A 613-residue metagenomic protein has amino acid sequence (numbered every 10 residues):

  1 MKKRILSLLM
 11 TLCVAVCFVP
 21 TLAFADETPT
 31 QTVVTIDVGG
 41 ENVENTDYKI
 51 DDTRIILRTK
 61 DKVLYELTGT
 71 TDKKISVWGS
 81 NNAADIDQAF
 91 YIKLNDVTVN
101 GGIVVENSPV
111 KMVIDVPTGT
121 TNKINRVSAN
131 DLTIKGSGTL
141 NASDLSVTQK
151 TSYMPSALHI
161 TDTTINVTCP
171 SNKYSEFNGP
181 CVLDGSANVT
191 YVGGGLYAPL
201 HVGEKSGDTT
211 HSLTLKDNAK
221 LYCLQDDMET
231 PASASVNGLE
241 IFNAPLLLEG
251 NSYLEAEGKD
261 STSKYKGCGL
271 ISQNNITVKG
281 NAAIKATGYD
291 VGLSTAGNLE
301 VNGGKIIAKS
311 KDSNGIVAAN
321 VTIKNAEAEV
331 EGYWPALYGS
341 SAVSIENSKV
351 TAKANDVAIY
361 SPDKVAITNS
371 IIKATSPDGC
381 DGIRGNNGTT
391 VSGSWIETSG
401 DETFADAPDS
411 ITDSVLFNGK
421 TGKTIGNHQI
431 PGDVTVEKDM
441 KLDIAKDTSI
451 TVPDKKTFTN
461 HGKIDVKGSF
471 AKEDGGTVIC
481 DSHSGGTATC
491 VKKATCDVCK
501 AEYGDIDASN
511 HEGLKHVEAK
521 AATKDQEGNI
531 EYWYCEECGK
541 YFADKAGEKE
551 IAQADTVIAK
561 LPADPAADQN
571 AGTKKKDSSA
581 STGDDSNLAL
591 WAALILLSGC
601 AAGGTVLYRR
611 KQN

Functional and structural regions predicted by a protein language model:
M1-I5, M10, R609-N613: Positively charged n-region of N-terminal signal peptides that target proteins for export
I5-S7, D585-L596, V606-L607: Short, hydrophobic alpha-helical membrane anchors of single-pass surface/secreted proteins
L8, F24-D481, V498: A composition-driven surface/loop motif
M10-P20: Bacterial N-terminal signal peptides
F18-T30, D577-L588, V606-R610: Sec-dependent signal peptide cleavage junction
K467, E473, L561-A580: Ser/Thr/Gly/Pro-rich low-complexity, disordered linker/stalk segments of secreted and cell-surface proteins
C480-G572: Extracellular modular ligand-binding repeats in secreted and cell-surface proteins
S598-N613: C-terminal membrane-anchoring or membrane-association module
